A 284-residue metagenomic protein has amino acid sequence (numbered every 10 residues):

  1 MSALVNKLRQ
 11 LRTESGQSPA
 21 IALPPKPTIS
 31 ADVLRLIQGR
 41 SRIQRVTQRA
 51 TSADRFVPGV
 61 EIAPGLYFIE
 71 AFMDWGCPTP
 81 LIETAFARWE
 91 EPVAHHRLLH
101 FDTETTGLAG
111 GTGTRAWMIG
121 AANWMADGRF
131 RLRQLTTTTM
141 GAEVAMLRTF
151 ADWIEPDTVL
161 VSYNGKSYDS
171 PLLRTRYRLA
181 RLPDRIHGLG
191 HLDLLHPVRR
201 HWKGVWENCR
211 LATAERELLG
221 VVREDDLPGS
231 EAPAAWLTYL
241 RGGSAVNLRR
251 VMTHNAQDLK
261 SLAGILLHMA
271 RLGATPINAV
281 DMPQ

Functional and structural regions predicted by a protein language model:
M1-H95: N-terminal accessory regions of nucleic-acid-interacting proteins
G39-R40, T47-A53, A212, A274 (+1 more regions): Anionic, Ser/Thr-rich low-complexity intrinsically disordered regions
F86-P156: Conserved RNase H-like, two-metal-ion catalytic cores of nucleic-acid enzymes
D102-E104, D169, D193, D258: Acidic active-site catalytic centers that drive phospho-/nucleotidyl reactions and related ester hydrolyses
G107, V161-Y163, V222: Short beta-strand->loop
G110-T112, L172, H201, L266: Short, function-defining helix-loop hinge/capping sites that tune catalysis or transport
R129-L218: Conserved DEDDh/DEDDy metal-dependent 3′-5′ exonuclease domain
L211-M282: Acidic, Mg2+-coordinating catalytic module of metal-dependent nucleases/exonucleases that use a two-metal-ion mechanism
